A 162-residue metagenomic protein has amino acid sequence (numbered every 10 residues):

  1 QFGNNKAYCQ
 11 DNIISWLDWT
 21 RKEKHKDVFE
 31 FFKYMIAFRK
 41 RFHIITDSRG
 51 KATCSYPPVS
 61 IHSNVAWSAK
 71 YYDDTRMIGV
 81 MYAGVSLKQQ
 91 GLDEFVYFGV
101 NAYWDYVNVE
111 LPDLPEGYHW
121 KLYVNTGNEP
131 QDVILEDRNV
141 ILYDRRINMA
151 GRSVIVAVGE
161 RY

Functional and structural regions predicted by a protein language model:
Q1-Y162: Carbohydrate-interacting/catalytic domains
